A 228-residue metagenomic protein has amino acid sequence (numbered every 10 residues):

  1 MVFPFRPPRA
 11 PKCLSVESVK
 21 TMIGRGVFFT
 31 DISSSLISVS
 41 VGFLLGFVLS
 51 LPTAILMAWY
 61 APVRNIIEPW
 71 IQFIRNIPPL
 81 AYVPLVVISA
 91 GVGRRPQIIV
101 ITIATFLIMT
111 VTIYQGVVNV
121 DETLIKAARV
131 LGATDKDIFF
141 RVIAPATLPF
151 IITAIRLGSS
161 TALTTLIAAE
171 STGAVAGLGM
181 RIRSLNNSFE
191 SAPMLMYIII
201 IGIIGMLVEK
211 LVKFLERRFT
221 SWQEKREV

Functional and structural regions predicted by a protein language model:
V2-L44: Periplasmic/extracellular loop-to-transmembrane helix junction in inner-membrane transport proteins
R9-G24, G173-N186, E190: Short hydrophobic, aromatic-rich alpha-helical segments embedded in or entering the lipid bilayer of multi-pass
S38, M180-G205: Pore-lining and gate-forming transmembrane alpha-helices of multi-pass membrane transport proteins
V41-I71: Transmembrane-helix boundary motif in ABC transporter permease subunits
A61, V118, L195-V228: C-terminal transmembrane helix and the adjacent membrane-cytosol boundary/short C-terminal tail of inner/organellar
Q72-I108, Q115-G116: Generic hydrophobic transmembrane alpha-helix motif, especially the helices
I77, V117-T123, A127-T147, N187: Short helix-to-coil transition segments within interhelical loops that connect adjacent transmembrane helices
I99, I103, D135-A169, M196 (+1 more regions): Transmembrane alpha-helices
